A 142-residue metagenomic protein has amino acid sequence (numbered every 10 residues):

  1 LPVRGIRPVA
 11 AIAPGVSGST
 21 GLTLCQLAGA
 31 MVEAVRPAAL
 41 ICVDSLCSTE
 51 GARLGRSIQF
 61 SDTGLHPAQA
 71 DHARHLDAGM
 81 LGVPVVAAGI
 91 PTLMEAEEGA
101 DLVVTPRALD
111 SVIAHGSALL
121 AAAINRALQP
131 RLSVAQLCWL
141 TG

Functional and structural regions predicted by a protein language model:
L1-A11: Glycine-rich phosphate/diphosphate-binding loop of Rossmann-like nucleotide-binding domains
A10-I12, A39-I41, P84-G89: Hydrophobic/aromatic beta-strand patches that form the interior of the parallel beta-sheet core in alpha/beta enzyme
G18: Metallocofactor- and cofactor-centric catalytic cores in central/energy metabolism, strongly enriched
T23: Conserved nucleotide-sensing/catalytic segment adjacent to the nucleotide-binding pocket in NTP-handling enzymes
Q26-H75: Glycine-rich phosphate-binding loop
A70-L93: Short, flexible loop segments at boundaries between secondary-structure elements
V86-G142: C-terminal functional extensions of proteins
